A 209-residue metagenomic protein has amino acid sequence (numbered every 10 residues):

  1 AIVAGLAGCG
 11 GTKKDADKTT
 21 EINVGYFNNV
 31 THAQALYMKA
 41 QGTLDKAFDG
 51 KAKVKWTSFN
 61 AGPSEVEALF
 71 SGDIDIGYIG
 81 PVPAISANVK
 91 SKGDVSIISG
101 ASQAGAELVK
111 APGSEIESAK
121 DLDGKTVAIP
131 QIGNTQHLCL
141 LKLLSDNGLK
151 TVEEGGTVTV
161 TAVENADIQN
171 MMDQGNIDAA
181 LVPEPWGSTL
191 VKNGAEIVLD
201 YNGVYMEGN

Functional and structural regions predicted by a protein language model:
A1-E21: Short, low-complexity disordered leader/linker segments with a strong preference for bacterial N-terminal type II
D17, A111-V127, T151-E153: Flexible hinge/capping segments at coil-to-helix
D17-T31, A52-S58, S96, G124-A128 (+1 more regions): Short, well-ordered beta-strand elements
V24-N28, G100, K125-T135, N147 (+4 more regions): Short beta-strand->loop
N28-S58, P63-S64, S86-K90, L138-D146 (+1 more regions): Short, polar/charged alpha-helical segment
M38, A106-I116, G208-N209: A bilobed periplasmic-binding-protein/Venus flytrap-type ligand-binding module shared by bacterial periplasmic
V82-P83, E154-T157, T161, N165-N209: Pocket-lining segment of extracytoplasmic ligand-binding domains
A87-I98, L144-S145, T189-G203: Ligand-binding "clamshell"
